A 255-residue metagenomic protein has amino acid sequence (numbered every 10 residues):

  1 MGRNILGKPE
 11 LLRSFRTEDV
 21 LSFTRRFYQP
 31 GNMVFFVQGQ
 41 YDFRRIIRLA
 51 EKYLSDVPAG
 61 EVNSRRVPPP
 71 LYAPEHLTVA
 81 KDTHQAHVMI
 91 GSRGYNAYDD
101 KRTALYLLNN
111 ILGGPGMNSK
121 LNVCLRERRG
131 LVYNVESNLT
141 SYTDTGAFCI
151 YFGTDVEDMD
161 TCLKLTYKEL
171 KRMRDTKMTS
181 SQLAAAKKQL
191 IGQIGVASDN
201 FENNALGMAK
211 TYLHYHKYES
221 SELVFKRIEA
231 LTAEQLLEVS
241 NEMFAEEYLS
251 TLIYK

Functional and structural regions predicted by a protein language model:
M1-V62, T78, Y95, L105 (+2 more regions): Charge-rich, well-structured scaffold segments of protease-associated domains
E61-N118: His/Glu-based metal-binding/catalytic segments typifying zinc-dependent metallopeptidases
